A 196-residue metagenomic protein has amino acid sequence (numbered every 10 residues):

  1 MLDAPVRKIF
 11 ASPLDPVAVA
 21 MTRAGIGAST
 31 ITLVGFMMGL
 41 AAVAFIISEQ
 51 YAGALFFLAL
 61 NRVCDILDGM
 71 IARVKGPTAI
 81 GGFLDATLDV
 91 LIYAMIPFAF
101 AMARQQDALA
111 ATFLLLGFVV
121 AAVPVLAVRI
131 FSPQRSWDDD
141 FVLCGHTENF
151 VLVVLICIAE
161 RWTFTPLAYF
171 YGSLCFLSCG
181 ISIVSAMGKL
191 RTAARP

Functional and structural regions predicted by a protein language model:
M1-A18, T87-P196: A feature for the membrane-embedded catalytic helix bundles of lipid/isoprenoid biosynthetic enzymes
P13-R23, S48, I71-G81, V128-S136: Short juxtamembrane and helix-loop transition motifs at transmembrane-helix boundaries in membrane proteins
R23-A24, C144: Generic structural signal for beta-strand residues in well-ordered domains
T30-I80, F113, F164-L174: Membrane-embedded alpha-helical segments that form the functional core of polytopic membrane enzymes, especially those
F83-D85: Membrane-interface alpha-helices at helix entry/exit sites of multi-pass transporters
